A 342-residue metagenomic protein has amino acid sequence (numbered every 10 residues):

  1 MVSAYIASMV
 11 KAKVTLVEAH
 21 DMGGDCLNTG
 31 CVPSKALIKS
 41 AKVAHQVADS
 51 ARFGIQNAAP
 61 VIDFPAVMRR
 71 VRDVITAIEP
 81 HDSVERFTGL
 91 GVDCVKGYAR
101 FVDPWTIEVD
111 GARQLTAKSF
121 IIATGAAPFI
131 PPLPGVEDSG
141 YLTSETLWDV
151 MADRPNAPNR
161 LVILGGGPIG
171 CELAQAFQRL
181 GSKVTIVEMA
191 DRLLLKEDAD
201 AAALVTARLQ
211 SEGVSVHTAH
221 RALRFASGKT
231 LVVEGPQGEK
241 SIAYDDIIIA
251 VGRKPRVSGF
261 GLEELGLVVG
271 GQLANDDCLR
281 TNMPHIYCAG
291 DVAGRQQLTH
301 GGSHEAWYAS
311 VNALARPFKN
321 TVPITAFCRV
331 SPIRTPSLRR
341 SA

Functional and structural regions predicted by a protein language model:
M1-L16, V162, G170-R179: N-terminal Rossmann-like FAD-binding beta1-loop-alpha1 element of flavoenzymes
S8-L27, L180-L193: Glycine-rich FAD pyrophosphate-binding loop
C31, T124-K183, V187, E212 (+1 more regions): Glycine-rich dinucleotide-binding loop and its adjacent helix/turn
S34-R72, R316-P323: Glycine-rich active-site loop/strand segments that organize a redox cofactor
N57-A58, D93-K96, R100-V109, L180-D277: A Rossmann-like FAD-binding core segment of flavoenzymes
D73-P80, V84, D149, A157-V162 (+5 more regions): Rossmann-like dinucleotide-binding cores of NAD(P)H-dependent redox enzymes
D110-S119, A157, Q237-D246, N282: Core beta-strand elements of the Rossmann-like FAD/NAD(P) dinucleotide-binding domain in flavoenzyme oxidoreductases
E137-P155, S241-N320: FAD-site-proximal beta/loop scaffold in flavoenzymes
